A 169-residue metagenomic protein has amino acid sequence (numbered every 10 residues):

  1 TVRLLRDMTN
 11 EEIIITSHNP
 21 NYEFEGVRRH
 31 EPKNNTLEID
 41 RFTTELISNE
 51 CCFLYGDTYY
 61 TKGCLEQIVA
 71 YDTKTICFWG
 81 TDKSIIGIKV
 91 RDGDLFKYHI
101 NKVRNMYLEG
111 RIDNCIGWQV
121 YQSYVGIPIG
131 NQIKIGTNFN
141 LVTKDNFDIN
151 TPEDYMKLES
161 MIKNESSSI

Functional and structural regions predicted by a protein language model:
T1-Y55, Y59: Conserved N-terminal catalytic core of the sugar/cofactor nucleotidyltransferase
D7-I13, D72-I76, S167-S168: Structural alpha-beta junctions
E38, I116, D154: Catalytic-loop motifs flanking and including active-site residues across diverse enzymes
T58, I127, P152-Y155: Conserved glycosyltransferase catalytic-site signature
Y60-K144: Conserved core of the sugar-phosphate nucleotidyltransferase
Q132-I169: C-terminal catalytic/acceptor-binding lobe
